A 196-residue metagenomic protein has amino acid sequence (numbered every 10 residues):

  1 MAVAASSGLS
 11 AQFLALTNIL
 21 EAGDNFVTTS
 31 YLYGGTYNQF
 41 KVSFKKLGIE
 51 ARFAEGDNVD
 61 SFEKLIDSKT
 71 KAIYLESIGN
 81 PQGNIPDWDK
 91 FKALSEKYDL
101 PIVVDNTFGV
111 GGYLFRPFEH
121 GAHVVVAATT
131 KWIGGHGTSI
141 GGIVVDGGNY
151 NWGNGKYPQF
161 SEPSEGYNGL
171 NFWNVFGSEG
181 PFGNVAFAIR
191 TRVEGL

Functional and structural regions predicted by a protein language model:
A2-L196: Conserved PLP-enzyme active-site core in the AAT-like
